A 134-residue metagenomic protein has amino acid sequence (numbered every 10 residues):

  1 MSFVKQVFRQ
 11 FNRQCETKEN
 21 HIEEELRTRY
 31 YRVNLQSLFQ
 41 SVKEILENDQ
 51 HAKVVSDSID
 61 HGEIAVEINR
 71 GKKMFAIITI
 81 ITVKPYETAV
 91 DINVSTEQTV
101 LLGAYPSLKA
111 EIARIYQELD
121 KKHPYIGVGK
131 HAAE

Functional and structural regions predicted by a protein language model:
S2-E134: Ser/Thr-rich, low-complexity intrinsically disordered terminal regions
